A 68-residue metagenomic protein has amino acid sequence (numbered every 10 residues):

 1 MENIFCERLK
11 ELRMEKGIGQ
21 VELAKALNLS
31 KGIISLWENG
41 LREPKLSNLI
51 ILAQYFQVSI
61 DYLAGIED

Functional and structural regions predicted by a protein language model:
M1-E15: A short, Lys/Arg-rich alpha-helix, primarily the initiator
R8, G19, K45-N48, S59: Residues that mark the N-terminal boundary/hinge immediately upstream of a DNA-recognition element
M14, K25, Q54: Alpha-helical residues within the helix-turn-helix
G17-L36: Short alpha-helical DNA-recognition segment
N28, S47-Y62: DNA major-groove recognition helix of helix-turn-helix/homeodomain DNA-binding modules
E38, F56, A64-E67: DNA major-groove recognition helix of helix-turn-helix
